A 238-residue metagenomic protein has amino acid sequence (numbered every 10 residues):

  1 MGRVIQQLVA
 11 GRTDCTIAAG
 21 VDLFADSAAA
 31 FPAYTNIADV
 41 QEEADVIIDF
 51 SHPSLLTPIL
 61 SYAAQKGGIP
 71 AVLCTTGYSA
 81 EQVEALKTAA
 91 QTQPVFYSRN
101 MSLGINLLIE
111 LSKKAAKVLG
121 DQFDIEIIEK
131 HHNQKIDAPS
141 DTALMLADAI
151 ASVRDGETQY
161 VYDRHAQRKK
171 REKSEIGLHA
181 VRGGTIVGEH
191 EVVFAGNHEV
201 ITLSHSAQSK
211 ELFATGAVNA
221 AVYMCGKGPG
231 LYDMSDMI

Functional and structural regions predicted by a protein language model:
G2-A38, D121-I238: C-terminal substrate-binding/catalytic lobe of Rossmann-fold NAD(P)-dependent oxidoreductases
V4, L8, Y62-K66, A85-A89 (+5 more regions): Alpha-helical structural signal in soluble globular domains
A18, P70-V72, F96: Structural detector of well-ordered beta-strand residues that form the stable sheet scaffold of enzyme domains
A38-P58, G68-C74: Rossmann-like NAD(P)-binding element
I48, T75-T76, N100, K135 (+2 more regions): Glycine- and other small-residue-rich loops at beta-strand/loop junctions that grip anionic moieties
S54-Q65, C74-Y97, L103-A116: Rossmann-fold NAD(P)-binding glycine/threonine-rich loop
